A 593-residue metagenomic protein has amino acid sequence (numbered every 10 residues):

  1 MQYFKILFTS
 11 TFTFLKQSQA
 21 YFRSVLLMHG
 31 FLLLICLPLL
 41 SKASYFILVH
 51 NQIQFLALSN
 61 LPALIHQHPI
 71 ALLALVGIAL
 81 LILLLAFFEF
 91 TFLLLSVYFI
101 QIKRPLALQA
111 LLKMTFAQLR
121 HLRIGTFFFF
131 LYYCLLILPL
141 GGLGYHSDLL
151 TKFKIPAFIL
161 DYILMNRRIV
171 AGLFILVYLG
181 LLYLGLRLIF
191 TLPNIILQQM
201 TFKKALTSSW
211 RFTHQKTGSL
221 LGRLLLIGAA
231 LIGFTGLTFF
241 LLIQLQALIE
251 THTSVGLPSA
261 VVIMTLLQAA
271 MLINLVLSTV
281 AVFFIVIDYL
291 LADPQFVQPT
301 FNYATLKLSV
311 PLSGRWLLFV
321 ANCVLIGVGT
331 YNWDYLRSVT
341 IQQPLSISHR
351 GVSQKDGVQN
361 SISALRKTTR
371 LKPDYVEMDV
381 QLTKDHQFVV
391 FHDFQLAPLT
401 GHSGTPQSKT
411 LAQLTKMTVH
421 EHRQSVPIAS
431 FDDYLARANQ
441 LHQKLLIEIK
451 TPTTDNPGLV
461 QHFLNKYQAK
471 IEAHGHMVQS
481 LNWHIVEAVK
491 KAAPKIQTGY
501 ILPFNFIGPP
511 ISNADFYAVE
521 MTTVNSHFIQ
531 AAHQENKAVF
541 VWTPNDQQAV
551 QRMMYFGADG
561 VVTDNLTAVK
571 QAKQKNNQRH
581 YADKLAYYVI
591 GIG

Functional and structural regions predicted by a protein language model:
M1-I169, L186-I189, N194-I195, Q199-G228 (+3 more regions): Helix-coil boundary and N-terminal low-complexity module in membrane systems
L7-S10, A364-L382, Y434, A438 (+1 more regions): Catalytic domains of carbohydrate-active enzymes, especially glycoside hydrolases
W333-V390, L396-L399, S403-S408, Q413: Membrane-interface segments at or immediately adjacent to transmembrane helices that form the boundary between
Q343-I347, Y375-E377, K444-L446, G475-M477 (+4 more regions): Structural preference for beta-strand elements that scaffold enzyme active sites
H349, T368, D379, L414 (+8 more regions): Conserved, mostly hydrophobic/aromatic
R350, M378-V380, I447-T451, S480 (+3 more regions): A cross-domain feature marking catalytic cores of carbohydrate-active enzymes and several ubiquitous metabolic/repair
H392-K495, I590-I592: Metal-dependent phosphodiesterase/phospholipase catalytic core, i.e., the His/Asp/Glu-rich active-site region
Y500-P503, I507-G593: C-terminal active-site rim and adjoining tail of enzyme catalytic domains
